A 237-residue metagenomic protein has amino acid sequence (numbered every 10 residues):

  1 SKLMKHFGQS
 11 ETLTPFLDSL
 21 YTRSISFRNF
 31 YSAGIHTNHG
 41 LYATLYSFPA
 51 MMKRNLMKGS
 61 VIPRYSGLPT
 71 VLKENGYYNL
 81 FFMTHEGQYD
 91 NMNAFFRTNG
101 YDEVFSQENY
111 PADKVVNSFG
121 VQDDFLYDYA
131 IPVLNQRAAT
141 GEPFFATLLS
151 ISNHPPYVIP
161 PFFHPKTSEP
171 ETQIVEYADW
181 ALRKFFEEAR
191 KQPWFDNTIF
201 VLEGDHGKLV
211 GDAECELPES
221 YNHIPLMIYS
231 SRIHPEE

Functional and structural regions predicted by a protein language model:
S1-E237: Solvent-exposed soluble domains appended to multi-pass membrane proteins
